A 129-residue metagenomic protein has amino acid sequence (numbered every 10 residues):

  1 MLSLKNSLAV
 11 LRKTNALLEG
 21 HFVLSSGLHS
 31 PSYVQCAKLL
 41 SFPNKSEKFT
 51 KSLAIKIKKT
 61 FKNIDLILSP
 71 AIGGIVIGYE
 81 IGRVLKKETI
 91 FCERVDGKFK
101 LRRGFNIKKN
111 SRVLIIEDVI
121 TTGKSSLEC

Functional and structural regions predicted by a protein language model:
M1-C129: PRPP-associated nucleotide enzymes
